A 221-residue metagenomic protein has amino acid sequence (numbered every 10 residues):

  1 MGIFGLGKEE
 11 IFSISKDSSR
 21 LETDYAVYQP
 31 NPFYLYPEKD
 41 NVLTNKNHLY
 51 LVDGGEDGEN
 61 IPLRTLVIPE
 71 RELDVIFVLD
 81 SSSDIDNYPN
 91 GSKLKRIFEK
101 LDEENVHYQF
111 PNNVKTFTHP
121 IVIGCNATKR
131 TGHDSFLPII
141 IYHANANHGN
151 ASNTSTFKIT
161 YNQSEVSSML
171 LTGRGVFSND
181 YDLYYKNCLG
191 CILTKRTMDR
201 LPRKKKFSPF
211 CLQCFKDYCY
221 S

Functional and structural regions predicted by a protein language model:
M1-S221: Catalytic domains of lipid- and phosphate-ester/thioester hydrolases
